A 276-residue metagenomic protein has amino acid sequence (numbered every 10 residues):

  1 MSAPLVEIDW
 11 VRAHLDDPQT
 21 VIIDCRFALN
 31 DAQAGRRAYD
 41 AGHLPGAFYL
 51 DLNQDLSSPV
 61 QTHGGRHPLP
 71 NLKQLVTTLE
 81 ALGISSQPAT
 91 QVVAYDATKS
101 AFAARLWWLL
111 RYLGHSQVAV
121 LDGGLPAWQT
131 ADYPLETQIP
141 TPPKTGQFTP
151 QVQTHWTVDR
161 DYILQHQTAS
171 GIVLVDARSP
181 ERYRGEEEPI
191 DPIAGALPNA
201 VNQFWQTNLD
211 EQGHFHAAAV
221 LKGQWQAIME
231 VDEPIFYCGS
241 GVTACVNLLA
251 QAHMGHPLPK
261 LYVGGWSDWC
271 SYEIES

Functional and structural regions predicted by a protein language model:
M1-S276: Cytosolic catalytic domains that perform sulfur/thiol-centered chemistry
